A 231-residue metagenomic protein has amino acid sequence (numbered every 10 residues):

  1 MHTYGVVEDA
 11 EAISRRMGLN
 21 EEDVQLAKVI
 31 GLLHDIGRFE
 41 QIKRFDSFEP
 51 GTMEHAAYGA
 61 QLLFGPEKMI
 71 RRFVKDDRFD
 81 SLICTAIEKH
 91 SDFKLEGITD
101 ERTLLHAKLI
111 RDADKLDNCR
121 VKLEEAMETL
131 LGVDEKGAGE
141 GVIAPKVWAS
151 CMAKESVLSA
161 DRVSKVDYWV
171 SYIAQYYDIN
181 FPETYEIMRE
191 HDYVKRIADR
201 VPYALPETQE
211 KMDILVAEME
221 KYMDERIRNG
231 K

Functional and structural regions predicted by a protein language model:
M1-V29, A60, F64-G65, M69-F73 (+1 more regions): Alpha-helical phosphate/pyrophosphate-handling elements in metalloenzyme active cores
Y4, E8, A12-N20, L33 (+2 more regions): Divalent metal-dependent phosphate-bond-processing catalytic cores, especially two-metal-ion Mg2+/Mn2+ enzymes that act
G5, R38, Y58-G59, D117: Hydrophobic side chains within alpha-helical segments
G18-V29, I70-E88, R102-L109: Acidic/histidine metal-binding catalytic segments
V24-G51, G59, L63, L82-F93: His-Asp-centered metal-binding catalytic motifs of divalent-metal-dependent phosphohydrolases/nucleases
I42, R71-R72, E186: Short, solvent-exposed secondary-structure capping/transition elements
D46-E54, R71-K75: Short coil/turn segments at secondary-structure boundaries
